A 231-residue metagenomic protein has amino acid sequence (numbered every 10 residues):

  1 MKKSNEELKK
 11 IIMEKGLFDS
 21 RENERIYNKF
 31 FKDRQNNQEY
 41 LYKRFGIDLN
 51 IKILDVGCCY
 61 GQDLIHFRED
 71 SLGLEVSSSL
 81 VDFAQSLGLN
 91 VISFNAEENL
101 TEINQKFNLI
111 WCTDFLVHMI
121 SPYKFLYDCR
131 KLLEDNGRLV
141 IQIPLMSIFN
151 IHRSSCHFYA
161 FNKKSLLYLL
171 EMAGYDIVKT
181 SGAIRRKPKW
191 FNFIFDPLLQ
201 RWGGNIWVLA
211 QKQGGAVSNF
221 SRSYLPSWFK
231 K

Functional and structural regions predicted by a protein language model:
M1-Q105, L109-T113, Y123-L126, K163 (+4 more regions): Conserved N-terminal segment of class I S-adenosyl-L-methionine
D114-H118: A short His-aromatic
I120-K124, I151: Short N-terminal helix/helix-N-cap motif within the alpha/beta-hydrolase-1
K124-R138: A short glycine-rich, Lys/Arg-flanked "PGG" loop and its adjoining helix->strand segment in the class I
I141-I143: Acidic carboxylate diad motif detector
S147-F149, I184-R186: Feature marks short, surface-exposed loop/turn motifs that line or immediately flank catalytic pockets and channel
N150-L169: Acceptor-substrate binding/catalytic loop of class I
L166-R185: A SAM-dependent methyltransferase catalytic signature shared across enzymes that methylate proteins
